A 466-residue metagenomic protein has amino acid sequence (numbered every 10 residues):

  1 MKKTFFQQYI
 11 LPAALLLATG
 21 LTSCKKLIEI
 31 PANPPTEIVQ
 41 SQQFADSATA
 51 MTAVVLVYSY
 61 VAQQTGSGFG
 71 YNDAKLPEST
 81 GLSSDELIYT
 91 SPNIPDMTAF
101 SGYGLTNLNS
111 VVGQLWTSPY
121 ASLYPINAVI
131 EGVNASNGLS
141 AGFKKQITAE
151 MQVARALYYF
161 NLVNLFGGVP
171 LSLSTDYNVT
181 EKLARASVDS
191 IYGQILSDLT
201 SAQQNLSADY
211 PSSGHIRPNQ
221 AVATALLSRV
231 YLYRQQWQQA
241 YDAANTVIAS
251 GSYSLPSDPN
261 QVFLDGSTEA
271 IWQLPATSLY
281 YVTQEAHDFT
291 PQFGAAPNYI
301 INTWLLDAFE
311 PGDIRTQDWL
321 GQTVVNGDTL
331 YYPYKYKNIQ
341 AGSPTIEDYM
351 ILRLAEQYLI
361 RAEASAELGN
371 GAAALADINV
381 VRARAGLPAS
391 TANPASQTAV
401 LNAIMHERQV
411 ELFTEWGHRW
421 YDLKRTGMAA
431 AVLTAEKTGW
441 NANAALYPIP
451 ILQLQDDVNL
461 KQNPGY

Functional and structural regions predicted by a protein language model:
S23-C24, T283-E285, Y299, E310 (+1 more regions): Long, intrinsically disordered, low-complexity segments
C24-L76, A244, S390, A431-Y466: Membrane-proximal, proline-rich intrinsically disordered regions
Q40, G68-S91, A208-A286, S390-T398: Short, surface-exposed recognition loops and adjoining beta-strand edges that mediate ligand/DNA contacts, enriched
M51, S59, P92-L165, Q204-S207 (+3 more regions): Conserved, well-structured interaction surfaces
T98, Y241-L354, E411, A444-N459 (+1 more regions): Hydrophobic-face positions in mid-chain alpha helices that act as interaction patches
